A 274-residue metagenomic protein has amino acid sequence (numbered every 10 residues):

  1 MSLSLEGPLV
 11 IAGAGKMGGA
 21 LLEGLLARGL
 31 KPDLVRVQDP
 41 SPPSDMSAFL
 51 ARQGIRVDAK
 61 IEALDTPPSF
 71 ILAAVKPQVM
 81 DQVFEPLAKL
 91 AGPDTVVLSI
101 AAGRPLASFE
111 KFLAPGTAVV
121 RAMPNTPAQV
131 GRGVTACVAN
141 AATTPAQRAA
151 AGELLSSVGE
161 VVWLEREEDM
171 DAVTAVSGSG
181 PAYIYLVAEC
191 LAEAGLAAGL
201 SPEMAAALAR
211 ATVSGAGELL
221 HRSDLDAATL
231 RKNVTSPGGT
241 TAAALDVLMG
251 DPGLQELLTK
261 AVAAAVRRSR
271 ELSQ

Functional and structural regions predicted by a protein language model:
M1-I61, F70, L196-A198: NAD(P)+-binding Rossmann beta1-loop-alpha1 motif at the extreme N-terminus of oxidoreductases
S2, R210-Q274: NAD(P)-dependent Rossmann-like dehydrogenase/reductase catalytic/cofactor-binding core
L9, V120, D169-A175, A227-K232: Short pre-catalytic strand/loop immediately N-terminal to key active-site residues, enriched for Gly-Thr
K16, M123-A128, T174-I184: Glycine/serine-rich anion-binding loops at beta->alpha junctions that coordinate negatively charged ligand groups
L21-L22, R36, P43, R52-Q53 (+2 more regions): Rossmann-like NAD(P)(H) cofactor-binding subdomain of soluble oxidoreductases
S108-A118, V134-A172, Y183-R222, R268: Internal alpha-helical scaffold of NAD(P)-dependent oxidoreductase catalytic cores
